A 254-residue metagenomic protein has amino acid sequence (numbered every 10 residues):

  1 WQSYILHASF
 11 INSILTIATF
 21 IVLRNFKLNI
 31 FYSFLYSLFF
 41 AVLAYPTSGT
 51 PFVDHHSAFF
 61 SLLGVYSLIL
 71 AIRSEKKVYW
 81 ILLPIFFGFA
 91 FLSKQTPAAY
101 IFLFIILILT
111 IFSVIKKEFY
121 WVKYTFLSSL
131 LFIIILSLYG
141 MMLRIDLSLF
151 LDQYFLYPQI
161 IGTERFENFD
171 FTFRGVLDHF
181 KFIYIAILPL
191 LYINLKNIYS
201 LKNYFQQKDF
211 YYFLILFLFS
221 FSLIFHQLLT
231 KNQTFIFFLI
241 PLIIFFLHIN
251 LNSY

Functional and structural regions predicted by a protein language model:
S3-L6, I14-V42: Transmembrane-helix signature of polytopic, membrane-embedded enzymes that assemble or transfer cell-envelope glycans
A8, T47-S57: Short acidic/glycine- and proline-prone juxtamembrane loop motifs at membrane-interface regions of multi-pass membrane
A18-I21, S57-S74, Y79-F87, I106-F112 (+1 more regions): Specific aromatic-rich, kink-prone transmembrane helix
R24-I30, G64-W80, K116, Y192-K208 (+1 more regions): Membrane-interface transmembrane helices that cradle and orient dolichyl/undecaprenyl
F31, S67-F89, E118-L127, F210-L218: Short hydrophobic alpha-helices at membrane interfaces in multi-pass membrane enzymes
A41-Y45, V78-P97, I101-I106, I134 (+1 more regions): Membrane-interface alpha helices of multi-pass inner-membrane proteins
T110-S113, F180-K208, F217-S220, I244-N250: Hydrophobic, aromatic-rich transmembrane alpha-helices and their immediate juxtamembrane boundary segments
V122-R165, H226: Membrane-lumen/periplasm interface segments of specific transmembrane helices in polyprenyl phosphate-linked
